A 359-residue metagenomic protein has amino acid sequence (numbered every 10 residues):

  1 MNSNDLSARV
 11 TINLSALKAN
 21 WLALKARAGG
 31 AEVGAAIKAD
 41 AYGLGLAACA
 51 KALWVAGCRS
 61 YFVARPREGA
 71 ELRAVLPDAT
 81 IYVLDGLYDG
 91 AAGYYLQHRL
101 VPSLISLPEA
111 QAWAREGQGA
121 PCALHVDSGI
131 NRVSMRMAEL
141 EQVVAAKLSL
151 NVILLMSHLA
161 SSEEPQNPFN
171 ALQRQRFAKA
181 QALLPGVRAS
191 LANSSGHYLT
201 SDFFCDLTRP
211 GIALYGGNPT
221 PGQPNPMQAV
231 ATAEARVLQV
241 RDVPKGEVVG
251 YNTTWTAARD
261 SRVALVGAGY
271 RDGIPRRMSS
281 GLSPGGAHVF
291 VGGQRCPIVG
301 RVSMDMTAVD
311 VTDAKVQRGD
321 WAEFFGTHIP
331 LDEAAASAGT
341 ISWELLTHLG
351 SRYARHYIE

Functional and structural regions predicted by a protein language model:
N2-N4, A8-T11, A16-A19, G29-S190 (+1 more regions): Active-site-proximal beta-alpha core segment in soluble small-molecule metabolic enzymes
N2-W21, E68, L87-D89, I105-A112 (+2 more regions): Active-site anion/phosphate-binding pocket segments in diverse small-molecule metabolic enzymes
